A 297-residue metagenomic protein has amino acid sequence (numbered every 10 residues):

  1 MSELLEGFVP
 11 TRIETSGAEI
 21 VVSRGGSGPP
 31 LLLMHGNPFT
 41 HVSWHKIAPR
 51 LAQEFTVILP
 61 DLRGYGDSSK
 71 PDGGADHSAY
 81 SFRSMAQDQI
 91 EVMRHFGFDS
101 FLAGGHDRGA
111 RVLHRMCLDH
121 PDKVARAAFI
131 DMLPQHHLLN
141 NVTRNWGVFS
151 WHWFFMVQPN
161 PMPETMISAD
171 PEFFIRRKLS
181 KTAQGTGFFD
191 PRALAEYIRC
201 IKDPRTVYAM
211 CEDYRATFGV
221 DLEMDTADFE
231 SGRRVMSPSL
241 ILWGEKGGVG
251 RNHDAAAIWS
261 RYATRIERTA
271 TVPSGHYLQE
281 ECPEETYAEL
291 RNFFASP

Functional and structural regions predicted by a protein language model:
S2-T11, A18-I20, P30, I58 (+4 more regions): Flexible "cap/lid" subdomain of the alpha/beta-hydrolase fold that forms the substrate-access gate
T15, T40, T56, S239 (+1 more regions): Ser/Thr-centric signal marking residues that sit in or immediately flank functional binding/regulatory motifs
S23-P71: Conserved HGGG/HGGXW glycine-rich cap/lid loop of the alpha/beta-hydrolase fold
P38, A256, Y287: Short amphipathic alpha-helical segment that frequently serves as the phosphate-/nucleotide-binding helix
W44-H45, N252-H253, P283-E284: Conserved strand-to-helix beginnings and helix N-cap segments that scaffold or border functional pockets
K46-P49, Q53, L118-D119, A288 (+1 more regions): Short, well-ordered alpha-helices that flank and scaffold nucleotide-derived cofactor binding pockets
G275-P283, Y287: Catalytic histidine-centered segment of alpha/beta-hydrolase-like enzymes
